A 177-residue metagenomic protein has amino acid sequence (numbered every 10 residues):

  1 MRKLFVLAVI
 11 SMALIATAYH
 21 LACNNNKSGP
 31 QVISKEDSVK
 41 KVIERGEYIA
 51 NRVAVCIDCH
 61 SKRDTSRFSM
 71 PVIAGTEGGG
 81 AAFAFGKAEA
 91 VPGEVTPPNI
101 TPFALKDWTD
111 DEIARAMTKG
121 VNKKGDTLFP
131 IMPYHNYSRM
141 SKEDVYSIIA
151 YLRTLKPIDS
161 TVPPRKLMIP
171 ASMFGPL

Functional and structural regions predicted by a protein language model:
M1-L4: Positively charged n-region of N-terminal signal peptides that target proteins for export
A8-A16: Bacterial N-terminal signal peptides
G29-N51, R67, G175-L177: Electrostatic cytochrome c docking/interface patches
G46, V53-R63, I113, I148: The canonical Cys-X-X-Cys-His
A54, T76-R115, H135-V145: Electron-transfer interface patches adjacent to heme c in soluble/periplasmic c-type cytochromes and di-/multiheme
C59-T65, T118-K119, R153-T154: Detector for the c-type heme attachment site
E143-L177: Extended surface/linker regions that mediate inter-domain or inter-protein docking in multi-component redox
